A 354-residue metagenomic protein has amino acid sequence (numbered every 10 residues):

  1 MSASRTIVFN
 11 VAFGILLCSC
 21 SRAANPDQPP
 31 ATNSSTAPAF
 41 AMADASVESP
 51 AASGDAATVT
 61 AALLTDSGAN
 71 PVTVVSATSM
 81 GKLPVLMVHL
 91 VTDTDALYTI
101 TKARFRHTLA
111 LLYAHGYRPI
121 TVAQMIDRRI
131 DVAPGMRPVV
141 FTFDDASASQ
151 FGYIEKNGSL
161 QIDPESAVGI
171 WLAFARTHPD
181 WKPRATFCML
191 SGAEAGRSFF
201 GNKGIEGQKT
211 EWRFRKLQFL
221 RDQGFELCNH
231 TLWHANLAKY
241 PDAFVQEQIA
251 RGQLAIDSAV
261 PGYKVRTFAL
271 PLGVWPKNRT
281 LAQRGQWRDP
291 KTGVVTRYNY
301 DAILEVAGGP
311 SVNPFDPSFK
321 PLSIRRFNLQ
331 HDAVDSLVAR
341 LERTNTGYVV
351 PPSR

Functional and structural regions predicted by a protein language model:
M1-V11: Bacterial N-terminal signal peptides that target proteins for export
L17-S19: C-terminal motif of bacterial Sec signal peptides marking the signal peptidase cleavage site
S21-Q28: Bacterial lipoprotein signal-peptidase II cleavage site
F40-A43, V47-T142, S147-E155, K239-R354: C-terminal active-site subregion of NodB/CE4 polysaccharide deacetylases
V75-T78, V132, F174-K182, E206-C228 (+2 more regions): Acidic (Asp/Glu)-rich catalytic clusters
P84-M87, Y117-A123, V140, S166-T210 (+3 more regions): Short, well-structured secondary-structure segments
I100-A114, S159-L172, E206-F214: Aromatic- and glycine-enriched glycan-recognition loops and surfaces that form the carbohydrate-binding subsites
I154-L160, A195-E206, W233-A243: Surface-exposed cleft-lining segments at the edges of enzyme active sites
